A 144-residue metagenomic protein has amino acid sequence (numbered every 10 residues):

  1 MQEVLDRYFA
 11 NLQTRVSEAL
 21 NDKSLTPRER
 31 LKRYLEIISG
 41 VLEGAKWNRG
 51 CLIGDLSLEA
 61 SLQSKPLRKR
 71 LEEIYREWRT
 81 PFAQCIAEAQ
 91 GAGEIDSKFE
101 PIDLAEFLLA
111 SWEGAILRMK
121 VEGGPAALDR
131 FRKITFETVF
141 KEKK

Functional and structural regions predicted by a protein language model:
M1-Y8, L31, L71, L128: Amphipathic alpha-helical segments enriched in hydrophobic/aromatic and basic residues that form the DNA-contacting
E3, S17-R49, P101-L108: Hydrophobic alpha-helical connector segments
Y8, A19, K23, V41-A45 (+4 more regions): Histidine kinase transmitter module recognition
Y8-L12, A89: A structural feature recognizing the 12-helix transmembrane core of secondary solute carriers
E29, R33-V41, R76-E88, A92 (+4 more regions): C-terminal peripheral helix-coil segments that are non-catalytic and often amphipathic
R30, A45-P66: Amphipathic alpha-helical segments used for helix-helix packing
S39, R68-E72: Short alpha-helical transmembrane interface motifs in multi-pass membrane proteins
